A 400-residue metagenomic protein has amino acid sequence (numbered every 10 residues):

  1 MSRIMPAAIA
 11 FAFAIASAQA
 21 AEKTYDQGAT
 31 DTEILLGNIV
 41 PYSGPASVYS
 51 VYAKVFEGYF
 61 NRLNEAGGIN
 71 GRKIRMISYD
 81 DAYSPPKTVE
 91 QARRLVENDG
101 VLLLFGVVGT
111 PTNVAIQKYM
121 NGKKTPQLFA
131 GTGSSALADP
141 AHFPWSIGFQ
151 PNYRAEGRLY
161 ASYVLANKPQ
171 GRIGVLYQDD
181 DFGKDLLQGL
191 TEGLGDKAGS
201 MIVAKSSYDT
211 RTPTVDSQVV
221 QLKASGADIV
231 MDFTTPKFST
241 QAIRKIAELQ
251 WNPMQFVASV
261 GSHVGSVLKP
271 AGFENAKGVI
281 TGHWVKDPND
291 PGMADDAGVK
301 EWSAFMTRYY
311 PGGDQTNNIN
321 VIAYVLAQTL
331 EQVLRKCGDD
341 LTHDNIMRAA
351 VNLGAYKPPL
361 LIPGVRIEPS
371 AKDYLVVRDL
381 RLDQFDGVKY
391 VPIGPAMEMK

Functional and structural regions predicted by a protein language model:
M1-L35, M399-K400: Short, low-complexity disordered leader/linker segments with a strong preference for bacterial N-terminal type II
A21-T24, E33, V48-K54, E65-D139 (+3 more regions): Beta-alpha junction/loop-to-helix N-cap segments that form part of ligand/metal-binding clefts
T24-E57, Y79-P86, V108-G109, L176-D185 (+2 more regions): Extracytoplasmic "Venus flytrap"
T32-L35, G71-R75, N98-L103, G122-Q127 (+7 more regions): Loop/turn elements at helix/coil->beta-strand transitions in domains of secreted/extracellular proteins
K87-E90, S135-A138, F143-L249, G292-A297: Extracellular/periplasmic Venus flytrap/periplasmic-binding protein
L95-V108, L128-A130, I173-Y177, G226-P236 (+3 more regions): Periplasmic-binding protein-like
I246-A323, P392-M399: Extracellular/periplasmic periplasmic-binding protein-like sensory domains
M306-Y309, G313-V321, E331-K389: Segments of small-molecule ligand-sensing domains
